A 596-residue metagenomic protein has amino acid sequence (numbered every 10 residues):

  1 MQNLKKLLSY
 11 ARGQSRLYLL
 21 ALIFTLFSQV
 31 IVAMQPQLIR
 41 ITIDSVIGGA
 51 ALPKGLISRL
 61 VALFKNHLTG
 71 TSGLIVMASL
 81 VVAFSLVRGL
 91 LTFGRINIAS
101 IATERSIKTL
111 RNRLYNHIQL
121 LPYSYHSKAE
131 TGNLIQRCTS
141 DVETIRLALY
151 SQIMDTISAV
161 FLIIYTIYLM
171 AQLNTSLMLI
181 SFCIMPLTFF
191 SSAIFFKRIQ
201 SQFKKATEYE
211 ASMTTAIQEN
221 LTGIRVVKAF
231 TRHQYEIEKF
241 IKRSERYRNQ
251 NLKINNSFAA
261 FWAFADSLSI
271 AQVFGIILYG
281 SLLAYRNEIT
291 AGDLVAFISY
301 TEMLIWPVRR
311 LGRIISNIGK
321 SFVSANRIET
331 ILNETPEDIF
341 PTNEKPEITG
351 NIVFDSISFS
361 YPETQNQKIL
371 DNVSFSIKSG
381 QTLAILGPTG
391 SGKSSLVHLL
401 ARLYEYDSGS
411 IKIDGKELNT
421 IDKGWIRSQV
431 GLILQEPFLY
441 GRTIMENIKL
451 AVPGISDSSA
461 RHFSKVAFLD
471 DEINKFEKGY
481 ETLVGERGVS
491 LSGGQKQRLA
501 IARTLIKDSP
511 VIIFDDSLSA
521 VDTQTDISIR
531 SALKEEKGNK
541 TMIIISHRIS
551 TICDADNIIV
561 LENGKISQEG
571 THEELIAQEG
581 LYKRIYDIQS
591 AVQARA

Functional and structural regions predicted by a protein language model:
M1-Q35, I39, S45-V81, V87 (+11 more regions): Membrane-integrated ABC transporters
Q2, A11, A99-S100, H117-I163: Juxtamembrane loop-to-helix connectors within ABC transporter transmembrane domains
G13, Y123-S124, S140-L149, I153 (+4 more regions): An intracellular "coupling" helix at the cytosolic face of ABC transporter transmembrane type-1 domains
L17-V30, S151-K205, L278-I289: Transmembrane helices of ABC transporter permease
L26-M34, V82-F93, I145-A148, Q152-I164 (+4 more regions): Hydrophobic alpha-helical transmembrane bundles that constitute the permease/transmembrane domains of multi-pass
I47-A51, E104, R111-Q136, S140-V142 (+5 more regions): Short intracellular "coupling" helices and adjacent cytoplasmic loop segments at the cytosolic face of multi-pass
L169-P186, F190-S192, K253-N326, I331-L332: Helix-loop-helix
E347-A596: ABC-type nucleotide-binding domain
